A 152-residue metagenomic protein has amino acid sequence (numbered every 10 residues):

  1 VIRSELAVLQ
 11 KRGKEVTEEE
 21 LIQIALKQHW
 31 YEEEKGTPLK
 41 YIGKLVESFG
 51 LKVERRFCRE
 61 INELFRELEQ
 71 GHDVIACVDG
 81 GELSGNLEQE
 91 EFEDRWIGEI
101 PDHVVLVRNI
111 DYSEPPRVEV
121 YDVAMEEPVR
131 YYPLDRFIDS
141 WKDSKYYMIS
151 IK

Functional and structural regions predicted by a protein language model:
V1-C58, Q70, Y147: Cysteine-nucleophile protease catalytic domains, especially the papain-like/related folds used in DUB/UBL proteases
I22, F65, I138-D139: Generic structural signal for individual residues within well-ordered alpha-helical segments across diverse proteins
E34, E69, S84-D102, R108-K152: Noncatalytic regulatory segments and standalone regulatory/sensor domains
E54-R55, V74-C77, L106, E119: Structural recognition of the beta-strand scaffold that forms the well-ordered cores of secreted hydrolase catalytic
C58-R59, E82: Short beta->alpha connector loops
E60-L64: Short acidic active-site motifs
C77-S84: Generic short beta-strand segments
